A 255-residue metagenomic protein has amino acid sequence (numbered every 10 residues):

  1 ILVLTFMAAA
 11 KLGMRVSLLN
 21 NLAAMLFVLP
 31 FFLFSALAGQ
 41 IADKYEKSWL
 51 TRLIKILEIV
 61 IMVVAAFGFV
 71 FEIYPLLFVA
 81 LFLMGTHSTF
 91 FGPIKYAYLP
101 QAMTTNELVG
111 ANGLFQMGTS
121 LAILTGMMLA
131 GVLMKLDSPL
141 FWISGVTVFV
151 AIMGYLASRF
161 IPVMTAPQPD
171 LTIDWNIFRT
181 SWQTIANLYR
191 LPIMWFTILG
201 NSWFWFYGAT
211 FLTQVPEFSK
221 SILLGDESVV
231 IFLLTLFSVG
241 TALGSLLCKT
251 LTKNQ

Functional and structural regions predicted by a protein language model:
I1-L29, R190-F237: Helix-loop boundary and gating motifs at the non-cytosolic
L2-M14, A66-F71, I123-T147, S221-I222 (+1 more regions): Transmembrane alpha-helix termini and helix-breaking/packing motifs in multi-pass membrane transporters
F32-E46, M134, L243-Q255: Helix-to-loop junctions at the C-terminal end of transmembrane segments in multipass secondary transporters
I56-E72: C-terminal ends and interior cores of transmembrane alpha-helices in multi-pass membrane transporters/permeases
I61, Y74-F90, S202-W203: Hydrophobic core of transmembrane alpha-helices in multi-pass small-molecule transporters, especially MFS/SLC-type
A80-L121: Cytoplasmic helix-loop-helix junction between adjacent transmembrane helices in 12-TM secondary transporters
A97, Q101-A102, S144-I173, N254: Helix-loop junctions on the cytosolic side of multi-pass membrane transporters, especially the intracellular loop
V163-L199: Juxtamembrane intracellular "pre-TM" segments in multi-pass secondary transporters
